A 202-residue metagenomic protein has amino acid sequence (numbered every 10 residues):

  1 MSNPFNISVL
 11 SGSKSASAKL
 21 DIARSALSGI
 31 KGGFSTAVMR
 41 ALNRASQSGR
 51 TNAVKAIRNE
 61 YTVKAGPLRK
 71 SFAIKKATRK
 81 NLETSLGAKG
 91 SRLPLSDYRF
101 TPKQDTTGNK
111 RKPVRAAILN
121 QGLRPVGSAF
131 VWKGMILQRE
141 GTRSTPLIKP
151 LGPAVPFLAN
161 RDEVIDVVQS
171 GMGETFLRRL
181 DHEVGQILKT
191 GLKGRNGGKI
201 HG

Functional and structural regions predicted by a protein language model:
M1-G202: Short, Lys/Arg-rich flexible segments
